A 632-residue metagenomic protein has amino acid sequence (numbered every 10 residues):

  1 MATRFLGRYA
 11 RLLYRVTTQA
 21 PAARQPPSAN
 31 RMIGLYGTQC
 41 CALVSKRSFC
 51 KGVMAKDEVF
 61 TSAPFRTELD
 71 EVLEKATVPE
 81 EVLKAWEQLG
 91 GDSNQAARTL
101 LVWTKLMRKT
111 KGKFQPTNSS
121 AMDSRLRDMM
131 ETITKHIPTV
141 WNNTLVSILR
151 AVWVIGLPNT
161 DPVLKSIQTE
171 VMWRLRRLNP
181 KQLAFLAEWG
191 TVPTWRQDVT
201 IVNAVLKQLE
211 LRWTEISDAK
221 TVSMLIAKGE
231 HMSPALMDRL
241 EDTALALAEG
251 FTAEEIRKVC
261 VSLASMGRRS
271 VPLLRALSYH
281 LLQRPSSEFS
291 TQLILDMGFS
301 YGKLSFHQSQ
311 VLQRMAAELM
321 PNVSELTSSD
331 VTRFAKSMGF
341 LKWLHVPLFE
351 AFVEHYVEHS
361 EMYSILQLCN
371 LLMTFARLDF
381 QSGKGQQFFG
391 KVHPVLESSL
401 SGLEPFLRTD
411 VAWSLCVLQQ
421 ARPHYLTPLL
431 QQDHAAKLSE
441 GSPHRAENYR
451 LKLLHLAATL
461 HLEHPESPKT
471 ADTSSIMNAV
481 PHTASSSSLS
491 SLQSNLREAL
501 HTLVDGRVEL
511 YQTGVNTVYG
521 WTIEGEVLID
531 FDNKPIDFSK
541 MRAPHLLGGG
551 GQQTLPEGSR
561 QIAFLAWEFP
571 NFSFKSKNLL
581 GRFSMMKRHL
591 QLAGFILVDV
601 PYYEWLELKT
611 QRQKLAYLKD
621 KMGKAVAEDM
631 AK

Functional and structural regions predicted by a protein language model:
A2-K632: Eukaryotic RNA-binding helical-repeat scaffolds
